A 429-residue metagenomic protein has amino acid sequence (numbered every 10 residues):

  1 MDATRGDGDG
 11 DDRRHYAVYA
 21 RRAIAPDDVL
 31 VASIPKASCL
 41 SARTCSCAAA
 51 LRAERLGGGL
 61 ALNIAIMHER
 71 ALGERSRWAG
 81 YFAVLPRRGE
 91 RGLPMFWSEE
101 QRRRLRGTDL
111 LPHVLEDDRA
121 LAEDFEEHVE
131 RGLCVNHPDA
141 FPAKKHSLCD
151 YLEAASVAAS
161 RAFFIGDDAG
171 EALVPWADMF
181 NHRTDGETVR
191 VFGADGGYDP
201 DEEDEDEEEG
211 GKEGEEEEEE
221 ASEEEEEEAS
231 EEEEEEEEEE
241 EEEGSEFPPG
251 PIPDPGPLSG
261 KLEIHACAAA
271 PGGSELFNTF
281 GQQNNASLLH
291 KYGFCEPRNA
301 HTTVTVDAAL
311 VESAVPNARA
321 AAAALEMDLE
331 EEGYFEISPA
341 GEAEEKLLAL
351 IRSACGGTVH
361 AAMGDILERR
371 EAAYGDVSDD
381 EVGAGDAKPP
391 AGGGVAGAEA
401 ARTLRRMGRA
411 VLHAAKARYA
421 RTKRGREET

Functional and structural regions predicted by a protein language model:
M1-A37, S41-C47, R55, A71-S76 (+1 more regions): Long, positively charged leader/targeting segments at protein N-termini
G59-L60: Intrinsically disordered, low-complexity polar regions and short flexible loop motifs
I64-M67: Class II aminoacyl-tRNA synthetase catalytic cores and aaRS-like
